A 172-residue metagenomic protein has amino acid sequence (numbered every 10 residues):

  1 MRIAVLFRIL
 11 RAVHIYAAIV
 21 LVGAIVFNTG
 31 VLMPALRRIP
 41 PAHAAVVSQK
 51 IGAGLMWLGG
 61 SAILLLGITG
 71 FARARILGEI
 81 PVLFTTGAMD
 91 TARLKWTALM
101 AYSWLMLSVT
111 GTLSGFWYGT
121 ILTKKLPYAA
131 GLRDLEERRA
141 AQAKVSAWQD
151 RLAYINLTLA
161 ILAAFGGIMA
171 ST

Functional and structural regions predicted by a protein language model:
M1-T172: Polytopic transmembrane helical bundles with strong interfacial aromatic enrichment
